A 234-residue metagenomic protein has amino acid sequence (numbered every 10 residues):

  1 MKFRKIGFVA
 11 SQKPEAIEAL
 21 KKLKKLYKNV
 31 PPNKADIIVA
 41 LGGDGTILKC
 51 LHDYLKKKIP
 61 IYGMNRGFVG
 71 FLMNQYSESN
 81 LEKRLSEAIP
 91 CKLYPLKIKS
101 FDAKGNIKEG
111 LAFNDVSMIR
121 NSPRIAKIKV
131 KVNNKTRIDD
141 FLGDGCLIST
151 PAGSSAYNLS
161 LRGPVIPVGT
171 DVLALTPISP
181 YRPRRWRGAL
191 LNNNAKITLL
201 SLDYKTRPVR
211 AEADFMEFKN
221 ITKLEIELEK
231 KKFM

Functional and structural regions predicted by a protein language model:
M1-I37, L41, I47-K56, Y76-L93 (+1 more regions): ATP/NTP phosphate-donor binding region
G43-T46, G67-V69, A152-S155: Short glycine-rich anion-binding loops that position phosphate/pyrophosphate groups of nucleotides and phosphorylated
K49-K56, L142, N158-R162: Short Gly/Thr/Asp-enriched flexible loops that form oxyanion-binding sites at enzyme active sites
K58-P60: Proline-centered loop/turn at the N-terminus of a beta-strand
Y62-M64: Generic beta-sheet signal
V69-G145: Catalytic core of DAGKc-family lipid kinases
G110, M118, P123, N133-I138 (+1 more regions): ATP/nucleoside-binding phosphotransfer catalytic cores, i.e., glycine-rich phosphate-binding loops
L147-R184: Gly/Ser/Thr-rich active-site loops/lids in small-molecule metabolic enzymes that frequently grip phosphoryl groups
